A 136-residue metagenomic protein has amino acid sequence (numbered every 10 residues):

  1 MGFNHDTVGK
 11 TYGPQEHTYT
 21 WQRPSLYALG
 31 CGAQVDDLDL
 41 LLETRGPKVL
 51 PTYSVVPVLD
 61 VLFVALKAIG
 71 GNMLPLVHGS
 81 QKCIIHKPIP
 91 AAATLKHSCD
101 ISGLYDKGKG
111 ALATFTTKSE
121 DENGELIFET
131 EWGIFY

Functional and structural regions predicted by a protein language model:
M1-H78: Hot-dog-fold acyl-thioester-processing enzymes
M1-T7, H78-Y136: HotDog/MaoC-like acyl-thioester-processing domains
